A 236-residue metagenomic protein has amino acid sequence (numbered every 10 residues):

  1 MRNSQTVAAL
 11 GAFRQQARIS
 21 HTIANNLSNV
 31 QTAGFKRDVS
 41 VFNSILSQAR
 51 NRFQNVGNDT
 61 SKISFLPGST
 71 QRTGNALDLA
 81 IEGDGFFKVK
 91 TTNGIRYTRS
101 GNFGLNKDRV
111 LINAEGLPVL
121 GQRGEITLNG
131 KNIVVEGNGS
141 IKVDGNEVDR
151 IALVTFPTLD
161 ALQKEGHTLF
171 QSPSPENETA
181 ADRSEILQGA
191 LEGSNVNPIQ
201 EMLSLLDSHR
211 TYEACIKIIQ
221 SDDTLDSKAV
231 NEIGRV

Functional and structural regions predicted by a protein language model:
M1-V236: Amphipathic alpha-helical polymerization modules
